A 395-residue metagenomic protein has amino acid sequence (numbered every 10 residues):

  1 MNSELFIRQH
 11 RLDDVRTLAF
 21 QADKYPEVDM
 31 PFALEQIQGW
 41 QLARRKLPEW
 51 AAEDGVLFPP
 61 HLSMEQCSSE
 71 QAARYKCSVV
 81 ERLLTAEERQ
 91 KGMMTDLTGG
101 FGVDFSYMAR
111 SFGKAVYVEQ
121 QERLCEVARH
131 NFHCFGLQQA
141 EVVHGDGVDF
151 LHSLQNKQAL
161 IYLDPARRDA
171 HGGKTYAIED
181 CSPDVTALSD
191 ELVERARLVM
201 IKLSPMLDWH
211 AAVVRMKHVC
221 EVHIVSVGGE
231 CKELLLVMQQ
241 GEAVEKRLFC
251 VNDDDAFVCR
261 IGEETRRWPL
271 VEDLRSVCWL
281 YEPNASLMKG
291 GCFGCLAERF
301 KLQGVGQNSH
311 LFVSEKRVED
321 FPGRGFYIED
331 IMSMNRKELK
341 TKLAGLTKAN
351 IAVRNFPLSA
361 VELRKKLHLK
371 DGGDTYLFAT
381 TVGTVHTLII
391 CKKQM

Functional and structural regions predicted by a protein language model:
M1-M395: SAM-dependent transferase fold signal centered on methyltransferase-like domains, encompassing both Class I
